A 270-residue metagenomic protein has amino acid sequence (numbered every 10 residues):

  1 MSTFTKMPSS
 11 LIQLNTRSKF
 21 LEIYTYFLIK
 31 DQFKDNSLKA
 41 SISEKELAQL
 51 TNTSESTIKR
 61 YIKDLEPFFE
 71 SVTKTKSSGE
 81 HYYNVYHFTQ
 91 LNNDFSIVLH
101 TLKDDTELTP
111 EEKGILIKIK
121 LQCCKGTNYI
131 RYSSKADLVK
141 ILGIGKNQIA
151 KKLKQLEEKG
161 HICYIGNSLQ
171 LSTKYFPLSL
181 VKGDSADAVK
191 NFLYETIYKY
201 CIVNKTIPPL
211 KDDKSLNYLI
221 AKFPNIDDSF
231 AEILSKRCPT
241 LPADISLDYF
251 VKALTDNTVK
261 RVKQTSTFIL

Functional and structural regions predicted by a protein language model:
M1-K236, T240-A243, D248, K252-T255 (+1 more regions): Electropositive, intrinsically flexible nucleic-acid-contacting patches
